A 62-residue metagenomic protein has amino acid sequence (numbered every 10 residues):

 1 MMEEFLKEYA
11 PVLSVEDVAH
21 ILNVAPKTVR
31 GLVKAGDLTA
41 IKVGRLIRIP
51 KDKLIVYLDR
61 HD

Functional and structural regions predicted by a protein language model:
M1-M2, D62: Absolute protein N-terminus
E3-T28: Polyanion-binding surface elements
V12-D17, T39-D62: Short helix-start
H20-R48: Major-groove DNA-recognition helix of helix-turn-helix-type DNA-binding domains
